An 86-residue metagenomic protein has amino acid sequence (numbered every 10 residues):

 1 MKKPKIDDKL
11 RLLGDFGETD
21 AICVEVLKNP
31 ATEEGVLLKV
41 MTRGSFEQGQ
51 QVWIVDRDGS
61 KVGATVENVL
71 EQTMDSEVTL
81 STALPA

Functional and structural regions predicted by a protein language model:
M1, P85-A86: Short intrinsically disordered terminal tails
M1-K2, M41: Mixed-charge, Lys/Arg-rich low-complexity intrinsically disordered regions
P4, F46-E47: Short, well-ordered loop/turn sites that connect or cap secondary structure elements
D8-G14, Q50-R57: Short conserved beta-strand and strand-loop elements enriched in small hydrophobics with frequent Asp/Gly
D15, V26-N29, V69-Q72: Residue-level recognition of beta-strand microenvironments
G17-T19, D58-S60: Short acidic/polar mixed-charge low-complexity motifs
D20-V26, G63-V69: Short beta-strand-centered aromatic/proline hotspots
A31-V40, Q72-P85: Short, solvent-exposed secondary-structure boundary/capping segments
